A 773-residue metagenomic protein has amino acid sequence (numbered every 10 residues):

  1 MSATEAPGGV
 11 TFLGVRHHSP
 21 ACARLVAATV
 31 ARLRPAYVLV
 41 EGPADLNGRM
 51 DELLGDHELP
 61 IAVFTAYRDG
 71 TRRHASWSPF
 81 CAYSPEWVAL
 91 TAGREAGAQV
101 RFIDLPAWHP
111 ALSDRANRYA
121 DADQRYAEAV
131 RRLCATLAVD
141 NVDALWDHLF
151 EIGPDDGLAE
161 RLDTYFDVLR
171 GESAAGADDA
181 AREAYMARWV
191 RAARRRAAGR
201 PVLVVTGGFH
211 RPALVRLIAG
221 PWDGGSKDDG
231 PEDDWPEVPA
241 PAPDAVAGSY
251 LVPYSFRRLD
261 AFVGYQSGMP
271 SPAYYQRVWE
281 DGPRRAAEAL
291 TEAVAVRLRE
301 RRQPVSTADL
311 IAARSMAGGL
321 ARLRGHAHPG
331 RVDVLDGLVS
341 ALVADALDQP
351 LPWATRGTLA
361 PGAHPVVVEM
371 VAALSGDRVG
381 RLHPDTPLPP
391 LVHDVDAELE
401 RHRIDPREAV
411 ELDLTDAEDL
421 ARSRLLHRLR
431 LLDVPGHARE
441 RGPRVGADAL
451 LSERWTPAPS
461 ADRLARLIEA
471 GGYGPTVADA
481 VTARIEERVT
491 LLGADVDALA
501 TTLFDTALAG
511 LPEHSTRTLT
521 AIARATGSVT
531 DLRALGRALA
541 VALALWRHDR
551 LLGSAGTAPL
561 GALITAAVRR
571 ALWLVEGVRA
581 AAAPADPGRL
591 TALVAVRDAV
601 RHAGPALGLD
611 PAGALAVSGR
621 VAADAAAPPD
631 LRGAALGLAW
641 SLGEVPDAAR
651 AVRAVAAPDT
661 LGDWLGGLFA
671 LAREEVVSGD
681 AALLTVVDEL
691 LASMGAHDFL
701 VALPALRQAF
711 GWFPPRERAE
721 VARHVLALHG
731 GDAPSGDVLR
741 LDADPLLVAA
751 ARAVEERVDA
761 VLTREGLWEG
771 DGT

Functional and structural regions predicted by a protein language model:
M1-T773: Compositional signal for N-terminal targeting/processing segments
